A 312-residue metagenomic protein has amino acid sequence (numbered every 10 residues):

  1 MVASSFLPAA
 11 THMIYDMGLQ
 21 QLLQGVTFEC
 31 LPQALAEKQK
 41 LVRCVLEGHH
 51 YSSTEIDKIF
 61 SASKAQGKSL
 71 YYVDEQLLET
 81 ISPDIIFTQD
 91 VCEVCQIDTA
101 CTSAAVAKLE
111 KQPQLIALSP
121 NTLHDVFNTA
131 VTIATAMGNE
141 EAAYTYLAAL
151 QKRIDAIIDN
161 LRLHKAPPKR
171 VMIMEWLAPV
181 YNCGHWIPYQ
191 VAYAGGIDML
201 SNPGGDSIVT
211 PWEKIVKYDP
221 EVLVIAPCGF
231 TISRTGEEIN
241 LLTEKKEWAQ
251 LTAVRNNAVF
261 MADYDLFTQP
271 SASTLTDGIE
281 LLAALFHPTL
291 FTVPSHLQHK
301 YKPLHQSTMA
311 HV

Functional and structural regions predicted by a protein language model:
M1-V312: N-terminal ligand-binding lobe of clamshell/alpha-beta domains
